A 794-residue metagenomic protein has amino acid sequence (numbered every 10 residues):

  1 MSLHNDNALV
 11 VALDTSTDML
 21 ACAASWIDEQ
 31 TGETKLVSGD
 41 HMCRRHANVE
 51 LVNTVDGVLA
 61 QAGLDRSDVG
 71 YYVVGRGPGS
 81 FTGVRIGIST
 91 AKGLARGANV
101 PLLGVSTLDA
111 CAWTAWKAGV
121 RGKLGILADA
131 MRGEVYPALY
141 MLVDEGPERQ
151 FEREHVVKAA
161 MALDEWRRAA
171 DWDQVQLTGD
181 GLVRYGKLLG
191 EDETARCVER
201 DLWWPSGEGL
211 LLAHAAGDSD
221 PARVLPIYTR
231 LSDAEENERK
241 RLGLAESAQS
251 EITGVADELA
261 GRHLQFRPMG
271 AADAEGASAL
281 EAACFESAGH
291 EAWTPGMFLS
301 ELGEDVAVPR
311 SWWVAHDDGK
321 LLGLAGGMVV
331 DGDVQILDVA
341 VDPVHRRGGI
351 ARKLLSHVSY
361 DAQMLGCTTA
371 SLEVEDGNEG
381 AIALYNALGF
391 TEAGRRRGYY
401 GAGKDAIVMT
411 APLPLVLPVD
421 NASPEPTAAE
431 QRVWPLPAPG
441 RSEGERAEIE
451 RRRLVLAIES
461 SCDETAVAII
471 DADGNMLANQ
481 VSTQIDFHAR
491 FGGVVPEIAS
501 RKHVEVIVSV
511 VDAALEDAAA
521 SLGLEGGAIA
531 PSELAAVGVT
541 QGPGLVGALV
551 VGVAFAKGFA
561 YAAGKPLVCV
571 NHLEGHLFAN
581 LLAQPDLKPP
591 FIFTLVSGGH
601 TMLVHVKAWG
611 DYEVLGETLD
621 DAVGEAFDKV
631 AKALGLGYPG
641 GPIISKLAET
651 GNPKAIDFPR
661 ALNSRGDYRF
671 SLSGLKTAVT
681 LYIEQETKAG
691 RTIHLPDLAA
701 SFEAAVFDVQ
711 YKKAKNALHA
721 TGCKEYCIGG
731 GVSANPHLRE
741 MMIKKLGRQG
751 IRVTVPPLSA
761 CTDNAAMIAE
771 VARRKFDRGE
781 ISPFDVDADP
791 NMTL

Functional and structural regions predicted by a protein language model:
S2-P78, P295, R452-E533, V539-P543 (+1 more regions): N-terminal beta-alpha supersecondary unit
A8, E29-E33, D40-H46, P101-P205 (+6 more regions): Surface "functional belts" at beta-alpha junctions
G186-K187, D192, S442-L454, S460-E464 (+7 more regions): A short helix-loop
K240-L242, S247-V255, G527-I529, K646-Y726 (+2 more regions): A contiguous, well-structured pocket-lining segment that forms one wall/lid of small-molecule binding clefts in soluble
V255-A272, I407, P414-P426: Conserved N-terminal entry element of GNAT/NAT acetyltransferase domains
P268-V344, L355-H357, D361, L365 (+1 more regions): Acetyl-CoA-dependent GNAT
A362-E373, R396: Conserved GNAT acetyl-CoA-binding A-motif
L372-A381, G398-G403: Conserved beta-strand-loop-alpha-helix junction that forms the acyl-donor binding cleft
